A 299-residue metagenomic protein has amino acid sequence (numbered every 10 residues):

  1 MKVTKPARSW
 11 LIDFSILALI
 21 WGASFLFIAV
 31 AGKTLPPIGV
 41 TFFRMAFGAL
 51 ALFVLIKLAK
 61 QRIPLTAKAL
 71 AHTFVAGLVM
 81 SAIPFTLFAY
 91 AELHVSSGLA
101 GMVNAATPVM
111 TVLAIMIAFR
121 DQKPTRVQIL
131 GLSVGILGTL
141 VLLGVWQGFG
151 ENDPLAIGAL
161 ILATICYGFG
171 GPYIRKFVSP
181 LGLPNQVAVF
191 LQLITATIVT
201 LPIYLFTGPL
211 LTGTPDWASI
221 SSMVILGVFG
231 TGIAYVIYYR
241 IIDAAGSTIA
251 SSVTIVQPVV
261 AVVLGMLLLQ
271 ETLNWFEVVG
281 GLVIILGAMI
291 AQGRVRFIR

Functional and structural regions predicted by a protein language model:
M1-F42, Y90, G150-K176, I198-V199 (+1 more regions): Glycine-/small-residue-enriched transmembrane alpha-helix faces in small-molecule transporters and effluxers
K2-V3, F43-A46, K57, S219 (+1 more regions): C-terminal-most transmembrane helix of multi-pass membrane proteins
P6-W10, T34-I38, F42, L65-A71 (+3 more regions): Juxtamembrane helix-entry segments on the extracytoplasmic side of multipass membrane proteins
I20, S24-F25, F53-N104, V141 (+1 more regions): Specific transmembrane alpha-helical segments of multi-pass solute transporters/efflux pumps, especially DMT/EamA
G39-L50, V79-M80, F88-Q128, S247-M266: Specific alpha-helical transmembrane segments that line the substrate/conduction pathway and gating interfaces
F43, S81, A100-A106, Y173-T197 (+2 more regions): Helix-helix packing/entry segments at the starts of transmembrane helices
L52, F74, A114, P124-W146 (+5 more regions): Hydrophobic transmembrane alpha-helices of multi-pass small-molecule transport proteins
T111-L113, F149-G208, I237: Transmembrane alpha-helical segments that form core, pore/gating elements of small-molecule transporters/exporters
